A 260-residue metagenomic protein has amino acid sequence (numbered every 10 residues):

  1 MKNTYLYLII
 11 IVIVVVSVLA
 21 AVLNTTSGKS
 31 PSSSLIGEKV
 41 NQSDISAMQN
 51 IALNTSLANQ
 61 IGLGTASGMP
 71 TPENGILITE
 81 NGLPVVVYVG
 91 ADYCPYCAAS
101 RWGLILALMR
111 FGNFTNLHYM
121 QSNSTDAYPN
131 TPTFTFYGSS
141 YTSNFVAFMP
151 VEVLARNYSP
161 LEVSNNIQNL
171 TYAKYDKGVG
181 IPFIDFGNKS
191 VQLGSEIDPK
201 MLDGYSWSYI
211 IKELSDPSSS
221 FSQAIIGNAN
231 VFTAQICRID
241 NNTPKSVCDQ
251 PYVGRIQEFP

Functional and structural regions predicted by a protein language model:
M1-V85, A99-W102, L106-P260: Non-globular targeting/processing and membrane-anchoring segments
G90-Y93: Short pre-active-site segment immediately N-terminal to redox-active cysteine/selenocysteine motifs in thiol-based
Y96: Cell wall/extracellular polymer interaction/catalysis modules
